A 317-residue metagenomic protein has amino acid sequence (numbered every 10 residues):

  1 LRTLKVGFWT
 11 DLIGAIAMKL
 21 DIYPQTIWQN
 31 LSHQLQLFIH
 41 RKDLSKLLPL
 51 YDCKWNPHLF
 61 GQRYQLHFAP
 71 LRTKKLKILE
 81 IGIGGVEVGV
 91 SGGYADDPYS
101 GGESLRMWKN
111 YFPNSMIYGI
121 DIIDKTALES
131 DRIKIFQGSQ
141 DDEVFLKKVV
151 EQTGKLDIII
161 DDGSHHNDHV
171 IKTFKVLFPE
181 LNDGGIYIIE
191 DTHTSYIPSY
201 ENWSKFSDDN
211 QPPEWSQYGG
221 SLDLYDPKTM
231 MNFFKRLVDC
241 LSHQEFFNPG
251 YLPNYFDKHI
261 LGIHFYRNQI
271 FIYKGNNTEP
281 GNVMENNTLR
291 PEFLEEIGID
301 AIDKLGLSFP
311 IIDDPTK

Functional and structural regions predicted by a protein language model:
R2-I160, S164-I188, H193-K317: A short alpha-helical cap/connector motif
